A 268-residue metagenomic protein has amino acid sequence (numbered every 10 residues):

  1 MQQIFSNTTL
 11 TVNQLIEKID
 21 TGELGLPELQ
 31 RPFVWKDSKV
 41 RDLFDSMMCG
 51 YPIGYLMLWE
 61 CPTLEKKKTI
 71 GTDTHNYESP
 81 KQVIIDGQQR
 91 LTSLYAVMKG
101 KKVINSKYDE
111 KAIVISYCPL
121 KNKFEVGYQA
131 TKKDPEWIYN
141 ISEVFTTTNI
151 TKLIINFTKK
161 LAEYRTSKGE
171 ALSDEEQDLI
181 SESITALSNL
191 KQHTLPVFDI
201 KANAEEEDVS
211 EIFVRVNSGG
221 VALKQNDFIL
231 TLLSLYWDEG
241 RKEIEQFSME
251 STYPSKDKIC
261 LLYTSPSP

Functional and structural regions predicted by a protein language model:
Q2-L262: Basic- and aromatic-enriched surface patches that contact anionic nucleotides/nucleic acids
Y263-P268: Conserved small/polar residues in nucleotide/adenosyl-binding loops
